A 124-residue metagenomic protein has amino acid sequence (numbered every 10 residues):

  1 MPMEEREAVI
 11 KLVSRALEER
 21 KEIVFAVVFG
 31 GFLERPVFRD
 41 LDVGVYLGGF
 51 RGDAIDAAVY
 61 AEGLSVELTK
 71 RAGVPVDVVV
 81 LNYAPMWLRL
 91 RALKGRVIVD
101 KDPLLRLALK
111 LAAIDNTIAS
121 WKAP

Functional and structural regions predicted by a protein language model:
M1-F25, L33-P36, G48-P124: Catalytic core of pol beta-like nucleotidyltransferases
V37-L41: A short, glycine/Asx- and small/polar-enriched loop/turn that sits immediately N-terminal to a beta-strand
D42-Y46: Short beta-strand->loop micro-motif that forms the acidic, two-metal-ion catalytic signature in nucleotide-processing
